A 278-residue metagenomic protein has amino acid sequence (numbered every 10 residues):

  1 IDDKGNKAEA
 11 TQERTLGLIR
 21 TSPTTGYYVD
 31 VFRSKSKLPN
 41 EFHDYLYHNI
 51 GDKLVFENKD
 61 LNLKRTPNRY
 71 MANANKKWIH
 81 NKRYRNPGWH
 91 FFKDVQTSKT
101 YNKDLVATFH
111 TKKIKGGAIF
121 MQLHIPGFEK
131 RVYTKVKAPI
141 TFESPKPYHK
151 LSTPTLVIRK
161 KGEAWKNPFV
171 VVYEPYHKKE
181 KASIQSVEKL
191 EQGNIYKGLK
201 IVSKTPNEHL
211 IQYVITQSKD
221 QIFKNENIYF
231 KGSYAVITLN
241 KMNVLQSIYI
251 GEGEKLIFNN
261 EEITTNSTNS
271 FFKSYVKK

Functional and structural regions predicted by a protein language model:
I1-N75, W165, V171, P175-K178 (+1 more regions): Catalytic and substrate-binding regions of extracellular carbohydrate-active enzymes, especially polysaccharide lyases
D2-K7, S34-S36, T111, K160-G162 (+1 more regions): Short acidic, glycine-rich loop/turn motifs
E9-E13, T24-V29, N40-D44, T100-V106 (+5 more regions): Active-site lining segments that contact anionic ligands and/or coordinate catalytic metals
T11-L16, D44-L46, A118-P126, T134-V136 (+3 more regions): Short amphipathic beta-strand/extended segments with alternating polar/hydrophobic composition
Y45-N49, A118-T141, N167-K178: Short, hydrophobic/aromatic-enriched beta-strand segments in well-ordered soluble domains
L46-Q122: Polysaccharide-binding surfaces and accessory modules of carbohydrate-active proteins
A138-K150: Active-site-adjacent bridging/hinge elements
H149, T155-N167, E174-K278: Non-catalytic terminal regions with compositionally biased, polar/charged low complexity
